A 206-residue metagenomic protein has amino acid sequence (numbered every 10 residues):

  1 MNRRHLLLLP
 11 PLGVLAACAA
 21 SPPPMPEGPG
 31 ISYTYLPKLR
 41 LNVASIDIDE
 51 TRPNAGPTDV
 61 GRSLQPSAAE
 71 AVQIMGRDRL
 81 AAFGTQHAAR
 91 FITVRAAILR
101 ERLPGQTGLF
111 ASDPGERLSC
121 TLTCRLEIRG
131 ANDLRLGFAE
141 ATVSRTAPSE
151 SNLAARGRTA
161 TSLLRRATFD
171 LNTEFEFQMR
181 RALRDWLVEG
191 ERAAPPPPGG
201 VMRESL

Functional and structural regions predicted by a protein language model:
N2-L7: N-terminal export leaders
G13-Y35: Bacterial Sec signal peptide processing site at the extreme N-terminus
P37-I98: N-terminal segment of the mature soluble domain
V60-R62, L134-E174: Short secondary-structure boundary motifs at beta->alpha junctions and helix caps
H87-F138: Surface-exposed short loop/turn segments
A154-L206: C-terminal/domain-edge helix-coil "capping" segments
